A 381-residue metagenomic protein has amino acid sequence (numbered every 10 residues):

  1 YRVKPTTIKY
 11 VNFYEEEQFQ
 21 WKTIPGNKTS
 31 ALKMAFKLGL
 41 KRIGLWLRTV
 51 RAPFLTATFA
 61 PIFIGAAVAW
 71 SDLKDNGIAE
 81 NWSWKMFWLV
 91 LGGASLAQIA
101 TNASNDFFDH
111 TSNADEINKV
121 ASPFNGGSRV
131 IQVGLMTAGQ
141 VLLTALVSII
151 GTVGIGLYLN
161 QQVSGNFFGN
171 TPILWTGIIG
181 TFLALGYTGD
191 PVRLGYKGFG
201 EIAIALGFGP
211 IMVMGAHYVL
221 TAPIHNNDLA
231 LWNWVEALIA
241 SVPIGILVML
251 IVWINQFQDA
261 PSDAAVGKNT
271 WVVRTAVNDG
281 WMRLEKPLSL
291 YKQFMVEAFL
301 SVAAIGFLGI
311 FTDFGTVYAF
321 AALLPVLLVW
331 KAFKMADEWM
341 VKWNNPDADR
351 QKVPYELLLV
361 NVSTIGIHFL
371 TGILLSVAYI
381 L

Functional and structural regions predicted by a protein language model:
Y1-F36: C-terminal edge-of-domain segments
A35-L89, G93, A97, V192 (+1 more regions): Topogenic membrane-insertion module of multi-pass membrane proteins
A60-G65, I202-H217, E356-L375: Small-residue-rich segments of transmembrane alpha-helices in multi-pass membrane proteins, especially helix faces
I62-F63, V68, N76-F107, P172-L185 (+1 more regions): Membrane-embedded alpha-helical segments that form the functional core of polytopic membrane enzymes, especially those
L96-S122, M249-V272: Acidic (Asp/Glu-rich) catalytic motifs at the cytosolic membrane interface
K119-Q162, K268-G315, V362-L374: Multi-pass membrane catalytic core of lipid/isoprenoid biosynthesis enzymes
G126-N226: Intramembrane alpha-helical segments
F311-I380: Extended hydrophobic alpha-helices typical of membrane-associated regions
